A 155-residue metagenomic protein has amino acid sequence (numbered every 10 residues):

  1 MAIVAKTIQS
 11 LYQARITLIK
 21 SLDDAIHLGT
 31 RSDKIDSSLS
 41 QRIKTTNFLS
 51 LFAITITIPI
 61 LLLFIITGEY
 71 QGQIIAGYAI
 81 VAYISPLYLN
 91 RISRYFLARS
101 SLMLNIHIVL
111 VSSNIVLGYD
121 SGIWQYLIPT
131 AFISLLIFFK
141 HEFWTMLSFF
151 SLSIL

Functional and structural regions predicted by a protein language model:
M1-L39: Non-catalytic regulatory/interaction regions at protein termini and inter-domain linkers
I8, H27, K44, I137-F138: Intrinsic low-complexity, intrinsically disordered segments enriched in polar/basic residues
I19-K20, I43, S121: Residue-level recognition of hydrophobic positions within alpha-helical transmembrane segments
D33-D36, Q73, T145: Secondary-structure transition/capping residues
D33-F48, F139: Membrane interfacial helix-start motif at the N-side
D36, R94, G122, H141-E142: Helix N-terminus capping/helix-initiation residues
K44-Y119, Y126-I133, F149-I154: Hydrophobic transmembrane alpha-helices and their membrane-interface boundaries in multi-pass, membrane-anchored
I137-L155: The cytoplasmic-loop to transmembrane-helix boundary for the fourth helix
